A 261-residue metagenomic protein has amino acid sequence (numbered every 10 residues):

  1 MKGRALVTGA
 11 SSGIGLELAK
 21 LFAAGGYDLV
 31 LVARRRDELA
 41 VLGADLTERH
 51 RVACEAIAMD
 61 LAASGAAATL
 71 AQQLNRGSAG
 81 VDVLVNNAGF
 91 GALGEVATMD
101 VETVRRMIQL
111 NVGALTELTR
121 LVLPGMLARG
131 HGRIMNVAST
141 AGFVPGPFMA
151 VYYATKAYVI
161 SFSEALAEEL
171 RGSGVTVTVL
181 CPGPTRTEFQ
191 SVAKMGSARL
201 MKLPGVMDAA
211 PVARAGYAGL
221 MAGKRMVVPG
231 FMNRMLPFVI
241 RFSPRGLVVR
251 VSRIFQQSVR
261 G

Functional and structural regions predicted by a protein language model:
S11-G13: Conserved glycine-rich cofactor-binding loop
G25-L42: Conserved glycine-rich Rossmann-like NAD(P)H-binding loop of the short-chain dehydrogenase/reductase
N87-A92: Conserved NAD(P)H cofactor-binding loop of Rossmann-fold oxidoreductase domains
E95-V96, D100-I108: Substrate-binding pocket helix/loop in short-chain dehydrogenase/reductase
T119, T155: Active-site helix of classical SDR
S139: Residue(s) in the substrate-gating loop at a strand-loop-helix junction that position the organic substrate next
E169-M232: SDR active-site lid
